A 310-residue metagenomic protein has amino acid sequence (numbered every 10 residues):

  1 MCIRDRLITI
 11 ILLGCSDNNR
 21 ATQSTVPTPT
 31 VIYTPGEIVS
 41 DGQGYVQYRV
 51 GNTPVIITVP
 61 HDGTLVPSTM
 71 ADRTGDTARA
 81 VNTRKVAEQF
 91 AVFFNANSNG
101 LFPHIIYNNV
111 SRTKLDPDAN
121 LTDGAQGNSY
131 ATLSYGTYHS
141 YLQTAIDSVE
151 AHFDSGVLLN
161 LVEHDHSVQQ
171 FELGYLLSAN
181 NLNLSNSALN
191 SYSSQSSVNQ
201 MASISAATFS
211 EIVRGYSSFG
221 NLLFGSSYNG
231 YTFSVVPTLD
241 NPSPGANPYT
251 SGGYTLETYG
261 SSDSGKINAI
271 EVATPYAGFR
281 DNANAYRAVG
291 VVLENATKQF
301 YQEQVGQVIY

Functional and structural regions predicted by a protein language model:
M1-R6: Conserved small/polar residues in nucleotide/adenosyl-binding loops
L7-T9, Q23: Sequence-pattern detector for short linear motifs and compositional/periodic biases rather than a specific fold
I11-G14: C-terminal motif of bacterial Sec signal peptides marking the signal peptidase cleavage site
S16-N19: Bacterial signal peptide processing site
A21-Y310: N-terminal catalytic or cofactor-binding beta/alpha core of small enzyme domains
